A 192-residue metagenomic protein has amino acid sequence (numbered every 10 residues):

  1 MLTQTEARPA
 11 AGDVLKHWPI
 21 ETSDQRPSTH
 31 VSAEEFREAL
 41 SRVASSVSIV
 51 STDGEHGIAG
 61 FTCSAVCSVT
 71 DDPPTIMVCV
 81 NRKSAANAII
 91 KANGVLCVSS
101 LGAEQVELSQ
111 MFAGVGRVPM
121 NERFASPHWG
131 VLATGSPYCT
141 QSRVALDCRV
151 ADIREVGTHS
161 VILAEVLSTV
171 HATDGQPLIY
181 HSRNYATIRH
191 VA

Functional and structural regions predicted by a protein language model:
L2-A192: Basic, polyanion-binding surface patches
